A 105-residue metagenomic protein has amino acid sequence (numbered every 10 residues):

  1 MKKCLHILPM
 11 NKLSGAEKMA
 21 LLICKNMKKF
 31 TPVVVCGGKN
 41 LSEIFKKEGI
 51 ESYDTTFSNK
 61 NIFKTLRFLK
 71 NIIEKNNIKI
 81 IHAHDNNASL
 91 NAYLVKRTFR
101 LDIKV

Functional and structural regions predicted by a protein language model:
C4, F99-V105: Active-site proximal beta-strand in glycosyltransferases
H6-K64: N-terminal strand-loop element at the rim of the active site of nucleotide-sugar-dependent glycosyltransferases
L22, K64-I72, N91: Alpha-helical elements of Rossmann-like donor-binding domains used by nucleotide-donor carbohydrate transfer enzymes
C24-N26, V95-R100: Short hydrophobic signal-anchor/transmembrane segments that target glycosyltransferases and glycosylation machinery
F45, A92-K96: Hydrophobic packing residues within well-ordered alpha-helices of enzyme cores
I72-K79: Glycine-rich phosphate-binding loop signature in dinucleotide/nucleotide-binding domains
K79-I80, K104: Short, Asp-centered acidic motifs that coordinate Mg2+ and/or phosphate in catalytic or ligand-binding sites
A83-N91: Short His-centered aromatic/hydrophobic patch
